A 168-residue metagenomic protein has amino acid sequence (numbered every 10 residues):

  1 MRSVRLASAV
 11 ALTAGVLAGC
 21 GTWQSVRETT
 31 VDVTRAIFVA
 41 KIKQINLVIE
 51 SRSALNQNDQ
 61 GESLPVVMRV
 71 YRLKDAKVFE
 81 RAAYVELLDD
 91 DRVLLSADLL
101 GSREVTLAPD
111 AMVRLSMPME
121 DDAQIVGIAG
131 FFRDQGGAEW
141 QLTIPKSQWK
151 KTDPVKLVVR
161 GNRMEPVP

Functional and structural regions predicted by a protein language model:
M1-C20: Sec-dependent bacterial lipoprotein signal peptides
A14-F38: Bacterial Sec signal peptide processing site at the extreme N-terminus
T29-F38, I144-P168: Extracellular beta-sheet/turn segments enriched in Thr/Pro/Gly and aliphatic residues
V48-D59: Short amphipathic, basic-aromatic surface patches that mediate peripheral association with negatively charged
V66-L107: The feature marks short-to-medium sequence segments in extracytoplasmic or secretory-pathway proteins
R103-L107, D134-K151: Structured interaction patches on ligand/partner-binding surfaces of diverse proteins
M112-M119: Exposed aromatic-hydrophobic patches
A123-R133: A short, solvent-exposed beta-strand micro-motif common in secreted/extracellular proteins
